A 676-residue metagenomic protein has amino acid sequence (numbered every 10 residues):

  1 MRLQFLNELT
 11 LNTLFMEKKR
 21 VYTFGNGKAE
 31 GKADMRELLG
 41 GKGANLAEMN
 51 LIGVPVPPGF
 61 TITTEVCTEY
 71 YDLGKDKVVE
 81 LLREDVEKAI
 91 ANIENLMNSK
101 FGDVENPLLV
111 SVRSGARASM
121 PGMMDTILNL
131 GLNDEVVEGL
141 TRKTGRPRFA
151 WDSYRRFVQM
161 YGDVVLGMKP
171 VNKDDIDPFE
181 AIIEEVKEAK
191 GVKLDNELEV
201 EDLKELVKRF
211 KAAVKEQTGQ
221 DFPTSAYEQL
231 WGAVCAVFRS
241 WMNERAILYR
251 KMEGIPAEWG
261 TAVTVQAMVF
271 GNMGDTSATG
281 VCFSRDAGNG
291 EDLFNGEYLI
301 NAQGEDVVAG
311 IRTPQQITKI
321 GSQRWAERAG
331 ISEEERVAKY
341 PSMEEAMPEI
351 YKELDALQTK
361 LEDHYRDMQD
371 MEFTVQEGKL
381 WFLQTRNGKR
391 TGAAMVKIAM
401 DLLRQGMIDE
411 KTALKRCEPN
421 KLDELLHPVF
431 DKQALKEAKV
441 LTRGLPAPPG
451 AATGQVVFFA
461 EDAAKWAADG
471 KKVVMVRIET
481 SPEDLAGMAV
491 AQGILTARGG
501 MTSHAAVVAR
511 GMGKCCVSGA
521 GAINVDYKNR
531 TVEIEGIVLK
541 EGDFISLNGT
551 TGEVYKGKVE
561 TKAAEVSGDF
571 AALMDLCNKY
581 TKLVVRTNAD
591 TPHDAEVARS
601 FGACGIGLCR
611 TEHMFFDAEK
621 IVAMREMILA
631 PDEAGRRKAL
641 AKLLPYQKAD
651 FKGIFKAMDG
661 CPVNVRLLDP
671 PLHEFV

Functional and structural regions predicted by a protein language model:
N12-A438, P446, K471-V474, S481-A486 (+8 more regions): Nucleotide/phosphate-binding sheet-loop regions of phosphoryl- and nucleotidyl-transfer enzymes
M252, L414-W466, K471-V473, E479 (+1 more regions): Long, charged amphipathic helices and adjacent flexible linkers at domain junctions
S284, A464-W466, L485, I534-V538: Short, surface-exposed secondary-structure edge patches
Q492-R498, C516: A short, small-residue-rich loop immediately preceding and capping a beta-strand
V508-G519: Basic (Lys/Arg-enriched) interaction patch that binds polyanionic ligands
A522-Y555, E560: S4-like RNA-binding module at protein N-termini
